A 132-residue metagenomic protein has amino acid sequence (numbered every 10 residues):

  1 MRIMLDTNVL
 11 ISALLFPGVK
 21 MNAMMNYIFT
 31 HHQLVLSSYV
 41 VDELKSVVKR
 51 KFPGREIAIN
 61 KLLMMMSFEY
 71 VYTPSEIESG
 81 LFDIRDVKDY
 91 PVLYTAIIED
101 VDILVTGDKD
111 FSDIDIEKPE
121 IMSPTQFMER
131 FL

Functional and structural regions predicted by a protein language model:
M1-R2: Residues that mark the start of a beta-strand
L5, L15, M21-K49: PIN/NYN-family metal-dependent endoribonuclease catalytic core
D6-T7, S37, G107-D108, S123-P124: A secondary-structure boundary/capping signal
V9-L10, V40, V92, D110-F111 (+1 more regions): Alpha-helix capping/helix-boundary segments
Q33, E69-Y70, E120: Conserved beta-strand segments of alpha/beta enzyme cores
S38, D42-M66, Q126, R130-L132: Extended, non-globular alpha-helical segments
F68-L104, K109: Active-site neighborhoods of divalent-metal-dependent phosphate/nucleic-acid chemistry enzymes
F82, K109-L132: Acidic, PIN/NYN-like endoribonuclease modules and their adjacent C-terminal/linker elements
